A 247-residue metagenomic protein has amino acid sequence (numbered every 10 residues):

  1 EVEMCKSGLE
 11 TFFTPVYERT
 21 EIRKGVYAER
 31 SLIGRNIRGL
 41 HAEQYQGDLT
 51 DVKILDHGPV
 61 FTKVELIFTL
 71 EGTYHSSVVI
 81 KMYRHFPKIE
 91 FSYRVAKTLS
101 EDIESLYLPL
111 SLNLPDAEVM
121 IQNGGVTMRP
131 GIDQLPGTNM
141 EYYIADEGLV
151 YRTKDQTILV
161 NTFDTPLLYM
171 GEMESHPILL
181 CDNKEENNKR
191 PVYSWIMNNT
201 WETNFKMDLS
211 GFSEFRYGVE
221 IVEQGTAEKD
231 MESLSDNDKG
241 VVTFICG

Functional and structural regions predicted by a protein language model:
E1-G247: C-terminal (or distal) subdomains of carbohydrate-active enzymes
